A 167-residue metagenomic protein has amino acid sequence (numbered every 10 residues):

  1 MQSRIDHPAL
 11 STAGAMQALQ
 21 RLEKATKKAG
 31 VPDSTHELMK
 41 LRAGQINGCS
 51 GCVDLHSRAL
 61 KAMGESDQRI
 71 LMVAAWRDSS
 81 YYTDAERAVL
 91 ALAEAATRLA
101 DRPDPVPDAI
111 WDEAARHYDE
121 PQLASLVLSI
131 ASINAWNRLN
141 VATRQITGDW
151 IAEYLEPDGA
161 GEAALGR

Functional and structural regions predicted by a protein language model:
M1-R167: Hydrophobic alpha-helical segments
